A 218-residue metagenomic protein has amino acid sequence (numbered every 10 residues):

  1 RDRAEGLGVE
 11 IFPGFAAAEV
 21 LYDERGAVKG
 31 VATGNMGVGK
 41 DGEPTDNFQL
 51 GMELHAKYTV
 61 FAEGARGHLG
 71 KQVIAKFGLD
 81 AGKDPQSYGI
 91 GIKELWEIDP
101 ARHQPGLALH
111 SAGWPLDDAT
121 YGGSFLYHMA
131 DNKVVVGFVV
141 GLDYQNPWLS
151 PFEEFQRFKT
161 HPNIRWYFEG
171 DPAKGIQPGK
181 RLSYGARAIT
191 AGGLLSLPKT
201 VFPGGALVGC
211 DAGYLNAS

Functional and structural regions predicted by a protein language model:
R3-A173, G213-Y214: Predominantly flavin-linked oxidoreductase catalytic cores and closely associated redox partners
W166-L195: Flavin (FAD/FMN) cofactor-binding core of flavoprotein oxidoreductases
Y184-L215: FAD-binding beta-loop-beta segment adjacent to the flavin cofactor pocket
S218: An active-site-proximal "capping" alpha-helix that borders the catalytic cofactor pocket
